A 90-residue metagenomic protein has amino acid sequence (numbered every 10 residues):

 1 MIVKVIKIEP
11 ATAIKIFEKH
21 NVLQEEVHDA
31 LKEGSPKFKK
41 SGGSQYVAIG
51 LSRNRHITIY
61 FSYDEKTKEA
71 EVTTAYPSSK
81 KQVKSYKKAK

Functional and structural regions predicted by a protein language model:
M1-K90: Ribonuclease/tRNase effector modules and their secretory precursors
